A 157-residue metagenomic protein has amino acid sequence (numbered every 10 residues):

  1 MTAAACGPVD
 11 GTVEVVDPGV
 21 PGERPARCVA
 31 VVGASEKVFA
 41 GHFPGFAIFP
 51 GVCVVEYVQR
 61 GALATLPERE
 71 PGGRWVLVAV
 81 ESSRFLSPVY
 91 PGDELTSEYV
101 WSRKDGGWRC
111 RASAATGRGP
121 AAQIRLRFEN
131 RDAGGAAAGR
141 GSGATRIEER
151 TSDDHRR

Functional and structural regions predicted by a protein language model:
M1-A4, V9-E14, K37, E129-G135 (+2 more regions): Active-site proximal loop and beta-alpha junction motif in alpha/beta enzyme cores
A3-F49: Catalytic strand-loop segment that frames the active site of acyl-thioester-processing enzymes
G19-P25, V89-P91, V100-R157: HotDog/MaoC-like acyl-thioester-processing domains
G51, Y99: Residue-level signal for inorganic ion chemistry
V54-V55: Active-site- and interface-proximal helix/loop "cap" or "latch" segments in soluble metabolic and energy-transducing
Q59-E98, G107, R125: Hydrophobic beta-strand-centered segment that forms part of the acyl-chain substrate-binding groove
